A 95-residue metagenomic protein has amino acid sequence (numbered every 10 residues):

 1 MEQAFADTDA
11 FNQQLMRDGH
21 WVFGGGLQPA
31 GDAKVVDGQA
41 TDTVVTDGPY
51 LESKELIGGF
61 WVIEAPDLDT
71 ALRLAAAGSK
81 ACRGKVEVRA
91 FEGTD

Functional and structural regions predicted by a protein language model:
M1-D95: Conserved, structured core segments of small domains
